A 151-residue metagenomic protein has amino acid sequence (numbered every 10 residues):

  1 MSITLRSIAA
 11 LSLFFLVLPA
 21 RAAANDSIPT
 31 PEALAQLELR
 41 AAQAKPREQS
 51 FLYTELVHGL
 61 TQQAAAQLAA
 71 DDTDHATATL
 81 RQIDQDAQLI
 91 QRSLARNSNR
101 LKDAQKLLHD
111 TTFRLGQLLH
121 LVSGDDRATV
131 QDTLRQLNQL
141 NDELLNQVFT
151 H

Functional and structural regions predicted by a protein language model:
M1-T4: N-terminal secretory signal peptides that target proteins for export/translocation
I8-L18: Bacterial N-terminal signal peptides
A22-H151: Long, charged/polar, soluble alpha-helical segments
